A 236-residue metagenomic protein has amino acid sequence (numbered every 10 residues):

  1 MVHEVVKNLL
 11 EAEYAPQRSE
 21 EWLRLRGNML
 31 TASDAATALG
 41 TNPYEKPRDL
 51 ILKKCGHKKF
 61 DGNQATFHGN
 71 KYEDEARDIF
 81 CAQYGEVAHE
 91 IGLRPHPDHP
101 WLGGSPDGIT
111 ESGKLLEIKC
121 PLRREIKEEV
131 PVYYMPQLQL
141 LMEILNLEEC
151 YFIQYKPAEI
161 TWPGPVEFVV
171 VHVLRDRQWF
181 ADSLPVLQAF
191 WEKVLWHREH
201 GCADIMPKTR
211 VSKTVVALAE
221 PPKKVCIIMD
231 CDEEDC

Functional and structural regions predicted by a protein language model:
M1-C236: Accessory terminal regions of nucleic-acid processing enzymes
